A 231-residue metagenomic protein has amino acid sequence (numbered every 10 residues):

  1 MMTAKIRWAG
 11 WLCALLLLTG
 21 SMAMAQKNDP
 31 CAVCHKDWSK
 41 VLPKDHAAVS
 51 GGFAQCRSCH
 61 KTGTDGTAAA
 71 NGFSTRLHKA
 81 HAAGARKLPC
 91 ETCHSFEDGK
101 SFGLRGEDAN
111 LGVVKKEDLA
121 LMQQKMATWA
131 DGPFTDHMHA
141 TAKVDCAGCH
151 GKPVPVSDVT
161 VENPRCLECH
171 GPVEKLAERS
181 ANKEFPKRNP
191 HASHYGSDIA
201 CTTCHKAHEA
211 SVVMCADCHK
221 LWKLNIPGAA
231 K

Functional and structural regions predicted by a protein language model:
M2-L12: Bacterial N-terminal signal peptides that target proteins for export
G10-G20: Bacterial N-terminal signal peptides
M22-K231: Short sequence/structural segments immediately N-terminal
